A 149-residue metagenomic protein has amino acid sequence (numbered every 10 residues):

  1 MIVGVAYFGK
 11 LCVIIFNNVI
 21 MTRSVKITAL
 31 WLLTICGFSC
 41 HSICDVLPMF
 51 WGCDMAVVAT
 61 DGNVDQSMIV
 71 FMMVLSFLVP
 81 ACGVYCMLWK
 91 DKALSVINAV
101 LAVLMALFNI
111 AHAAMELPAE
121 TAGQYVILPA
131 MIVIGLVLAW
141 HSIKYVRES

Functional and structural regions predicted by a protein language model:
V3-I20: Short, Lys/Arg-enriched N-terminal segments with co-localized hydrophobic residues within the first ~10-30 amino acids
I15-F38: Cytosolic juxtamembrane helix and N-cap/initiation of the first transmembrane helix
N18-V25, T60-S67, C86-V96, M115-A122: Juxtamembrane loop-transmembrane helix junctions in multi-pass integral membrane proteins, especially the extracellular
L33-L75: Hydrophobic transmembrane helix segments
V74-D91: Canonical alpha-helical transmembrane segments
L75-S76, S95-A113, I134: Hydrophobic alpha-helical membrane segments
L107-I127: Membrane-helix boundary connector in multi-pass membrane proteins
V133-S149: Membrane-water interface at the C-terminal end of transmembrane alpha helices
